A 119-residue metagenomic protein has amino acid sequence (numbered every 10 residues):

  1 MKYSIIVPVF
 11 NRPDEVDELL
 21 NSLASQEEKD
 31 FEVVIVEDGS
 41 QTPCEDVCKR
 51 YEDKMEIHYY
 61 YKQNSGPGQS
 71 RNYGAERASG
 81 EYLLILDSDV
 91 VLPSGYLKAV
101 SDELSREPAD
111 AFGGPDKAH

Functional and structural regions predicted by a protein language model:
M1-S25: N-proximal low-complexity "stem/linker" segments adjacent to membrane-targeting elements
V9-D17, E37, Q41, S94: A structural helix-start
N11, L23, D38-S40, S65 (+1 more regions): Conserved short acidic donor-positioning loop in nucleotide-sugar-dependent glycosyltransferases
L20-Y61: Acidic donor-binding segment of Leloir-type glycosyltransferases
G39, V90-L92, K117: A short, conserved beta-strand element in the Rossmann-like catalytic core that flanks the donor/metal-binding loop
K62-A78: Glycine-rich, basic loop-to-helix element that forms the pyrophosphate-binding segment of sugar-nucleotide handling
L83: Short aromatic/hydrophobic "clamp" motif used to bind/position activated sugar donors
G95-H119: Conserved donor NDP-sugar-binding/catalytic core segment of glycosyltransferases
